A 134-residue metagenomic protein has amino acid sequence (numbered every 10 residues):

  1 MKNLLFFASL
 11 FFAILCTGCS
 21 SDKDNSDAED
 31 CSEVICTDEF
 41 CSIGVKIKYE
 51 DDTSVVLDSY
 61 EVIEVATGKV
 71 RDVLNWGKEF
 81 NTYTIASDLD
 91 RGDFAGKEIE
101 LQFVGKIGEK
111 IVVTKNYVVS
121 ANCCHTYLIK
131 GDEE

Functional and structural regions predicted by a protein language model:
M1-L4: Positively charged n-region of N-terminal signal peptides that target proteins for export
F6-F12: Hydrophobic helical h-region of N-terminal Sec-dependent signal peptides in bacterial secretory/periplasmic proteins
L15-G18: C-terminal motif of bacterial Sec signal peptides marking the signal peptidase cleavage site
S20-I43, K48-D51, L128-E133: Beta-strand-rich domain onsets/edges
D51-W76: Short, ordered, surface-exposed loop/turn motifs in non-cytosolic proteins
K69-N81, Y117-S120: Solvent-exposed serine/threonine-rich low-complexity stretches and specific carbohydrate-binding patches
G77-E100: Short Pro-Gly-centered beta-turn/loop motif in secreted/extracellular proteins
V104-L128: Structured interaction patches on ligand/partner-binding surfaces of diverse proteins
